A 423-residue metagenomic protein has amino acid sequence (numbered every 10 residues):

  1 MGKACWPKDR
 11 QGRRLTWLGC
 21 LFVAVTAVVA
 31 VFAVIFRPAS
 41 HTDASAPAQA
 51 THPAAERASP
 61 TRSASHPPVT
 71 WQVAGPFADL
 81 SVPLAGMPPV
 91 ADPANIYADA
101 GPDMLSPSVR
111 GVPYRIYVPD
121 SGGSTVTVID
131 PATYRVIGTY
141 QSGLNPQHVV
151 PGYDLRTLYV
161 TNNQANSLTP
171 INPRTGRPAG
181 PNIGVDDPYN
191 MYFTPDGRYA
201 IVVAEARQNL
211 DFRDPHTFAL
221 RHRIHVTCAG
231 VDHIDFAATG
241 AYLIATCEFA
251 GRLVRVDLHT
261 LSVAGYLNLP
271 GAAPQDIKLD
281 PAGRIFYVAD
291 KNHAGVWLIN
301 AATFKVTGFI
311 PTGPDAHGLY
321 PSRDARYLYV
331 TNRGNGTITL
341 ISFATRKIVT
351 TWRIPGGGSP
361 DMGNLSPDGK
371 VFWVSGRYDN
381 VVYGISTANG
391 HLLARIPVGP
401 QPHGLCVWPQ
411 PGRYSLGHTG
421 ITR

Functional and structural regions predicted by a protein language model:
M1-K3: N-terminal intrinsically disordered, acidic low-complexity segments at the extreme N-terminus
K8-V23: N-terminal Sec-pathway targeting helices
R14-L15, V25-R423: Predominantly soluble domains enriched in secretory-pathway, periplasmic, or organellar proteins
